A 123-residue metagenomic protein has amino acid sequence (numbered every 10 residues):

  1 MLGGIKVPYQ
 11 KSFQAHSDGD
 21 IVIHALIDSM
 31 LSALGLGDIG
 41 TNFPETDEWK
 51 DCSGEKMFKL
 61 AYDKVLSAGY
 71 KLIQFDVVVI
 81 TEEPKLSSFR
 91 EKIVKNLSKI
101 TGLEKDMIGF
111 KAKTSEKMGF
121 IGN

Functional and structural regions predicted by a protein language model:
M1, K6, Q14-A15, G69-L72 (+2 more regions): Solvent-exposed alpha-helices and their adjacent loops that cap or buttress functional pockets in soluble metabolic
M1-G3, A61-A68, I93-N96: Extended beta-strand/beta-hairpin segments
L2-G3, V7-Q10, Q14, G40 (+2 more regions): N-terminal, polar/charged subdomain of small-to-medium soluble alpha/beta proteins
V7-S17, P44-W49, K117-F120: A short glycine/serine-rich beta->alpha loop
G19-D20, D51-K56, F89-R90: Glycine-rich anion/phosphate-binding loops
V22, L26, M30: Active-site His/Glu-centered metal-binding helix of metallohydrolases
L31-K71: Glycine- and Gly-Pro-enriched alpha-helical subdomains that act as flexible, kink-prone "lid/hinge" or packing modules
D76-K85, E91-G122: Short, conserved loop-to-beta-strand elements that form functional interface hotspots
